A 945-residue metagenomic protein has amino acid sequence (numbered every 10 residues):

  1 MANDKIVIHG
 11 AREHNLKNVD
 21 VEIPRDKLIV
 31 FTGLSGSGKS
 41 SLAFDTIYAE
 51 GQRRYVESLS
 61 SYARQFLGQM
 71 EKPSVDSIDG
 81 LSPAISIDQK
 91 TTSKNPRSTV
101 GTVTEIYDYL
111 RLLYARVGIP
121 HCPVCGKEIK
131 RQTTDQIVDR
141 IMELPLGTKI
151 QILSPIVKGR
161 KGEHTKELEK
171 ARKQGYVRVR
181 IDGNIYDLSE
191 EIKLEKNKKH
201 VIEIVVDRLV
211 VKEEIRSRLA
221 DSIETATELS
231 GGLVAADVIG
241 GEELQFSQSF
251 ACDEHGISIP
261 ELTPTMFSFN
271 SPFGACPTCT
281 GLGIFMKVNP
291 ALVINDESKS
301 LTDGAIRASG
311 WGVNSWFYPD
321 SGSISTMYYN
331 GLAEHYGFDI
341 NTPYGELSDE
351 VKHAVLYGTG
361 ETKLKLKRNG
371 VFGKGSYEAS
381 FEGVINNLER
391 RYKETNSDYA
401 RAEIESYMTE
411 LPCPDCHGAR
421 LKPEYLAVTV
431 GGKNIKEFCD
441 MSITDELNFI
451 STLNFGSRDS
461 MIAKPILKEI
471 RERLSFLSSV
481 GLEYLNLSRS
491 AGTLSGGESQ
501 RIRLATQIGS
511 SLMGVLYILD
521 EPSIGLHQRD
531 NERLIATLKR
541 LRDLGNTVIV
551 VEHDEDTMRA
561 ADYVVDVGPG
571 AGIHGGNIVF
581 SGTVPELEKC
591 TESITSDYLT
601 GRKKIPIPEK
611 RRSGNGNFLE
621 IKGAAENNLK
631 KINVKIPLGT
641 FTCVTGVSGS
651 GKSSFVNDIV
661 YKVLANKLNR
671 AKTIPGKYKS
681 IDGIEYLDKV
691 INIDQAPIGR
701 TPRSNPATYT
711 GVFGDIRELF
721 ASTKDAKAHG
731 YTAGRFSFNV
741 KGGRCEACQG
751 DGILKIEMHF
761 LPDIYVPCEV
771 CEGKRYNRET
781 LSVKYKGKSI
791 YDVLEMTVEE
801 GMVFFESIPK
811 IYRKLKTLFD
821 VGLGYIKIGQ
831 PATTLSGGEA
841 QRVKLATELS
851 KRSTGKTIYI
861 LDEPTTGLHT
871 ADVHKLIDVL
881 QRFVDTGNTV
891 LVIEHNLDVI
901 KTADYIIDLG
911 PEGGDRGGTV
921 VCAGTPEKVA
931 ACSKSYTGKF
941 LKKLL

Functional and structural regions predicted by a protein language model:
M1-L945: Conserved phosphate-binding elements of NTP-dependent enzyme cores
